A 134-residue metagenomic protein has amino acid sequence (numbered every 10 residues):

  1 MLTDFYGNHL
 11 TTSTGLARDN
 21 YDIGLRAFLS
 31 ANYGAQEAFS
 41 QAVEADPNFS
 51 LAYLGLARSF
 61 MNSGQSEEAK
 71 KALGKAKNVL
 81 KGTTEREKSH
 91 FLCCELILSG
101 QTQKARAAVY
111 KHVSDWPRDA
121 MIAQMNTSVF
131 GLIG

Functional and structural regions predicted by a protein language model:
L2-D19, K77-K88: TPR-adjacent "capping" and linker segments in tetratricopeptide-repeat scaffold/adaptor proteins
S13-Q41, A45, F91-Q101, A107: Alpha-helical segment of the N-proximal tetratricopeptide repeat
L16, F49-L51, R118-I122: Residue-level recognition of tetratricopeptide repeat
N20, Y53, S89, A123-N126: TPR repeat positional signature
R26-L29, L54, S59-S63, I97-L98 (+1 more regions): Specific register positions within alpha-helical solenoid repeats of the TPR/Sel1-like families, i.e., one
Q41-A42, K75-V79, K111-H112: Canonical positions in the second alpha-helix
A45, V79-G82, D115-W116: Structural marker of alpha-solenoid helical repeat scaffolds
R106-K111, W116-G131: Asp-box/WD-like beta-propeller blade repeats and closely related beta-sheet repeat scaffolds
